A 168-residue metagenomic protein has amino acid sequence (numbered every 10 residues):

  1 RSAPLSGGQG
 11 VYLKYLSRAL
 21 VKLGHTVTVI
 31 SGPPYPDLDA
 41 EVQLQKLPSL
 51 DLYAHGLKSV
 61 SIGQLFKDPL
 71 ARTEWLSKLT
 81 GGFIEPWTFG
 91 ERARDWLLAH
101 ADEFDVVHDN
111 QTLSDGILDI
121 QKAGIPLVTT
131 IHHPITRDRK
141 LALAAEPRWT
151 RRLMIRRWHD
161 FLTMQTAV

Functional and structural regions predicted by a protein language model:
R1-D51, L98-D102: N-terminal subdomain of nucleotide-sugar transferases
Q9, P86, R156: Conserved donor sugar-nucleotide recognition element shared by glycan-biosynthetic enzymes
G10, L38-Q43, H55-V60, D119-K122 (+1 more regions): Short aromatic-enriched loop/helix-cap "lid" or pocket-rim segments at secondary-structure transitions that line
V21, Q121, V168: Anion (oxyanion) recognition and catalysis
V29-L97: A conserved catalytic-core segment of Leloir-type glycosyltransferases
G81-I84, W96-D115: Short N-terminal targeting/anchoring amphipathic segment
D95-L98, I135, T150-V168: Membrane-proximal helix-turn-helix segments that form the acceptor-binding/catalytic region of lipid-linked
V106-H108, Q121-A145: Active-site proximal beta-strand in glycosyltransferases
